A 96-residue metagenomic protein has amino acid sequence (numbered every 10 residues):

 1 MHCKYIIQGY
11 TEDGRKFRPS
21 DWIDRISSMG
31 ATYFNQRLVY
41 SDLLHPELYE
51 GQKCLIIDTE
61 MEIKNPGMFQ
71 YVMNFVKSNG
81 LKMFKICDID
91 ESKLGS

Functional and structural regions predicted by a protein language model:
M1-S28: N-terminal, charge-rich interaction modules
C3-G9, L48-D58: Short glycine-rich, basic-tinged beta-strand/loop micro-motifs
R18, V39, D88-D90: Poly-acidic low-complexity segments
R25-R37: Short, internal acidic amphipathic alpha-helical interface segments that mediate docking to partner proteins
F34-Y49: A short, structured beta-strand/loop element
G51-S96: Short, compact, well-ordered microdomains
